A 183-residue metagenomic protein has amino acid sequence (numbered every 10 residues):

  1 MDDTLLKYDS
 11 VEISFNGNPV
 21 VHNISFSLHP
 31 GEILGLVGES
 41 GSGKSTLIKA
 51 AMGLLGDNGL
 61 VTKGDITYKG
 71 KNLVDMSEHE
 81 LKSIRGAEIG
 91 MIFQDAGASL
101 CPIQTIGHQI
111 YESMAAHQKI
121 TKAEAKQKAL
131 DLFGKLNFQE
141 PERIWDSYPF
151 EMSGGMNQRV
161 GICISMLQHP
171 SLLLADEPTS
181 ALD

Functional and structural regions predicted by a protein language model:
V37-G38: The feature captures the beta-strand-to-loop junction immediately N-terminal to the Walker
L60-N72: Conserved ABC transporter NBD signature motif
I110, I162: Hydrophobic anchor residue at the start of the ABC signature
E124-R143: Conserved ABC ATPase "signature" region
L167-S171: A short, proline-enriched helix->beta-strand linker immediately N-terminal to the Walker B motif in ABC-type P-loop
L173-D176: Catalytic Walker B motif of ABC-type/P-loop ATPase nucleotide-binding domains
